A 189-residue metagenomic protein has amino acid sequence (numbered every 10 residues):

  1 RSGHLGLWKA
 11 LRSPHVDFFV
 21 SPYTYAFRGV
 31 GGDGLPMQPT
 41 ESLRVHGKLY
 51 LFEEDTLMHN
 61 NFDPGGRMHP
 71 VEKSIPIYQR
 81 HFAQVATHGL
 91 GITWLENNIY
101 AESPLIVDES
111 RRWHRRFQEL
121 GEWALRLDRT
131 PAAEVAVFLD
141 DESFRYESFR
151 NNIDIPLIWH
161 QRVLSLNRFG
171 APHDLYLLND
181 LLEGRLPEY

Functional and structural regions predicted by a protein language model:
L7-R12: Short, well-structured alpha-helical segments in soluble
S13-Y189: Carbohydrate-binding surfaces of carbohydrate-active enzymes
